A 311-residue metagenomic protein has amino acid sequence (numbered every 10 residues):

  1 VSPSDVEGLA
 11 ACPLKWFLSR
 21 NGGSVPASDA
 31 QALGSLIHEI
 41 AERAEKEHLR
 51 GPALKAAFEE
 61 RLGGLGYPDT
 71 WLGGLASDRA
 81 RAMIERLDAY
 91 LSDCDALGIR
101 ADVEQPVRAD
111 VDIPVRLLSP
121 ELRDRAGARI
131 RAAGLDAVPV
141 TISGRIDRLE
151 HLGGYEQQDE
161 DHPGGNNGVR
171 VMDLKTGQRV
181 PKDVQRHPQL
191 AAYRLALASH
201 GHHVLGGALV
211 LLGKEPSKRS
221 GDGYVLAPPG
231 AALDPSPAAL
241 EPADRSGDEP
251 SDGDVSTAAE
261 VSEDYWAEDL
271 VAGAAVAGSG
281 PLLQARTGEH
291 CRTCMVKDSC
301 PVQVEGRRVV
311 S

Functional and structural regions predicted by a protein language model:
V1-K46, I99, A126, V296 (+1 more regions): C-terminal, charged and often intrinsically disordered regions of DNA end-processing helicases and nucleases
V1-S2, F17-P26, I40, L62-G73 (+2 more regions): Glycine- and acidic
S2, A10, A30-G34, G73 (+8 more regions): Active-site-proximal structural scaffolding
D5-L9, G144-L152, C294, C300: Conserved helicase core region in the C-terminal RecA-like lobe
W16, S24-P26, A109-I113, Q178-P181 (+2 more regions): Flexible loop/turn segments at secondary-structure boundaries
L33-R129: A non-catalytic, helix-rich entry segment at domain boundaries
E104-H200, W266-L270: Non-catalytic protein-protein interaction segments used by genome-maintenance enzymes to assemble and couple activities
R194-S311: Metal-dependent nuclease catalytic regions and adjoining charged, substrate-binding loops involved in nucleic-acid end
